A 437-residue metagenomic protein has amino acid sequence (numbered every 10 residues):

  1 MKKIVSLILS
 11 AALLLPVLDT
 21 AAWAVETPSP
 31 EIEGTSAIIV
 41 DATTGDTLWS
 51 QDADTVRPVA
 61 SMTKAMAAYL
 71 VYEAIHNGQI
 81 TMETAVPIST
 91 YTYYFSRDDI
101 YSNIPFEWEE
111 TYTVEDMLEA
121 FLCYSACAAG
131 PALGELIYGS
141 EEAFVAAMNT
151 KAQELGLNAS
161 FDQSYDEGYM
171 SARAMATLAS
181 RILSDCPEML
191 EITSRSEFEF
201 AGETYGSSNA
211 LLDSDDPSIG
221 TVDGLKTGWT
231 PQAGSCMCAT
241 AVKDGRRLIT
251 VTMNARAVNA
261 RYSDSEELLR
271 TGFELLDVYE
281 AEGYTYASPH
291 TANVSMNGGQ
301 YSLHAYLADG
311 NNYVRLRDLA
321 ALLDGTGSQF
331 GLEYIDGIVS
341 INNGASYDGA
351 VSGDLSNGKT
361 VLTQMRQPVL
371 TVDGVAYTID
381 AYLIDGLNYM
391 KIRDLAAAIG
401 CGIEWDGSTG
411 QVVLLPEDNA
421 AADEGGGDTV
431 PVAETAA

Functional and structural regions predicted by a protein language model:
M1-L9: Positively charged n-region of N-terminal signal peptides that target proteins for export
L9, L13-V17: Hydrophobic core
L18-W23, E33-V40, T44-D46, V278-A437: Primary recognition of N-terminal secretory signal peptides and signal-anchoring hydrophobic helices
W23-S171, L183-S184: Active-site-adjacent loops and short helices of periplasmic peptidoglycan-processing enzymes
V25, S29-S36, E135, G139-Y284: Penicillin-recognizing serine hydrolase domain
A42-T43, D52-D54, A74, Y91-Y93 (+12 more regions): Solvent-exposed coil/turn segments that connect beta secondary-structure elements in extracytoplasmic/periplasmic
D52-R57, Y101-N103, G220-T227, G234-M237 (+1 more regions): N-terminal post-signal-peptidase region of extra-cytosolic proteins
E73-Y91, C186-S194, Q329-D336, E404-S408: Short, well-structured active-site flanking segments
